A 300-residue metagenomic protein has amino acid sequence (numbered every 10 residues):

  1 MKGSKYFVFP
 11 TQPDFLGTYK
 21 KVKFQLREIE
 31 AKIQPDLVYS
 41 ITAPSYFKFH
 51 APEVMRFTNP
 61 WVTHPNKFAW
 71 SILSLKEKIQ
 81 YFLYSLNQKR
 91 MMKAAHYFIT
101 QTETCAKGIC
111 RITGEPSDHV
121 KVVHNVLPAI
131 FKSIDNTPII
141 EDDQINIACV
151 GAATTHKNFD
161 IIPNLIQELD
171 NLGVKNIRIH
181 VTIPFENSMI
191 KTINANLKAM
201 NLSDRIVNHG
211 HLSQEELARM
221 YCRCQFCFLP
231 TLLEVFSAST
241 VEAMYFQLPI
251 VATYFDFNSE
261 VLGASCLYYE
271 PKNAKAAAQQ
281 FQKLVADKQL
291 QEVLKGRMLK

Functional and structural regions predicted by a protein language model:
S4, K191-E215: Nucleotide-activated donor-binding/catalytic signature segment of Leloir-type glycosyltransferases, i.e., the conserved
L26, E30, H211-L212, R219-C224: Short alpha-helical donor nucleotide-sugar binding micro-motif in glycosyltransferases
E77-F98: Membrane-proximal helix-turn-helix segments that form the acceptor-binding/catalytic region of lipid-linked
I139-K157, P163-I166, H180: Conserved donor-binding/catalytic core segment of Leloir-type glycosyltransferases
I177-N194, G210: Glycosyltransferase donor-sugar binding loop
L232: Aromatic "clamp/platform" in nucleotide-sugar-dependent glycosyltransferases that forms part of the donor/acceptor
P249-A252: Short hydrophobic beta-strand element within catalytic cores of glycosyltransferases and related nucleotide-activated
L267-A274, K283-K288: Conserved acidic donor-binding segment of nucleotide-sugar-dependent glycosyltransferases
